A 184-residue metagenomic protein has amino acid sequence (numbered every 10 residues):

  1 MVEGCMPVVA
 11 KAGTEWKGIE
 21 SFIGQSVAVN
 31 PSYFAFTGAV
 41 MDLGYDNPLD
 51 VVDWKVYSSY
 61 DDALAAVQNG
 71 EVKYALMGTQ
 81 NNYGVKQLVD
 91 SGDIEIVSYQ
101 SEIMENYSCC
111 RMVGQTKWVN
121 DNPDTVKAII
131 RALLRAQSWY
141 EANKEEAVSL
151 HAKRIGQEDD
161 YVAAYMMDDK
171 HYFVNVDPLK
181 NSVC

Functional and structural regions predicted by a protein language model:
M1, P48, G84-Q100: Ligand-binding "clamshell"
V2, V29-Y33, V56, Y60 (+6 more regions): Solvent-exposed, acidic/flexible segments
M6-W16, S108-D124: A bilobed periplasmic-binding-protein/Venus flytrap-type ligand-binding module shared by bacterial periplasmic
P7-Q87, E105-N106: Bilobed "Venus flytrap"/periplasmic-binding protein-like clamshell domains and structurally analogous long
Q80-N81, I103, I155, K170: Glycine-rich beta-alpha junction loops
Q100-S108: A structural motif
D121-C184: Secondary-structure end/capping motifs
